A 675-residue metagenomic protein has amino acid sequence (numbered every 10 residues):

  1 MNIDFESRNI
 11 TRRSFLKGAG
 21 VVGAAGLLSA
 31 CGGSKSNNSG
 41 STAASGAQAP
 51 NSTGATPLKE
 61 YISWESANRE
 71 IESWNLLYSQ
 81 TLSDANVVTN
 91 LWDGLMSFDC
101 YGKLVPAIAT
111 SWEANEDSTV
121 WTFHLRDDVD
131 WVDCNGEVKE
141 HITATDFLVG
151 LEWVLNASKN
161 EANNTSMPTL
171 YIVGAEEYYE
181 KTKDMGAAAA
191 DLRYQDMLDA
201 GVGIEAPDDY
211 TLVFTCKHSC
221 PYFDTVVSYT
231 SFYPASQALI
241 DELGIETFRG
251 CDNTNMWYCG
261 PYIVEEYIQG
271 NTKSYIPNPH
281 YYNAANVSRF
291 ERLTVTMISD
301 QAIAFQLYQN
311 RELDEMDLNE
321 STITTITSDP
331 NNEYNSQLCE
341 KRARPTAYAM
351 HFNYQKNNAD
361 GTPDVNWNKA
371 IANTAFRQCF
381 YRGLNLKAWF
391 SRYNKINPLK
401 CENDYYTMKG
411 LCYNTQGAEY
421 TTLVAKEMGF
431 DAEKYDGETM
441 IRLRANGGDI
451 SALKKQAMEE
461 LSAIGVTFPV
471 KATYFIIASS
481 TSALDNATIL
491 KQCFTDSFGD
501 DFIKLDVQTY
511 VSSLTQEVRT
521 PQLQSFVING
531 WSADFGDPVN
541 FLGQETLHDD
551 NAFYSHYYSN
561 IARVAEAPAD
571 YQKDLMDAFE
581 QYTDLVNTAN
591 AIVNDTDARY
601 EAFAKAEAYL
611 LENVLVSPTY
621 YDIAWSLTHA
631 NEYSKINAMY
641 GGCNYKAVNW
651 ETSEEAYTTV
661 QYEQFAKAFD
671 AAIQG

Functional and structural regions predicted by a protein language model:
M1-I10, S14, G18-L28: N-terminal secretory signal peptides
S63-D117, W257: N-terminal lobe/hinge region of extracytoplasmic solute-binding protein
A67, E265-P279, T294-G361, K387 (+1 more regions): Extracellular/periplasmic solute-recognition and catalytic clefts
T110-A175, V213, A304-L307, N366-A372 (+1 more regions): Aromatic- and charge-enriched surface segment that lines or borders ligand/interaction sites
K139, T143-V149, D209-T215, P261 (+6 more regions): Alpha-helical secondary-structure segments
G186-G201, P207-Y210, T215-T294, A302 (+1 more regions): Gly/Pro-rich hinge or "lid" segments in bacterial periplasmic/extracellular proteins
Q269, L307, N397-P398, K434-A533 (+2 more regions): Ligand/substrate-recognition segments at binding pockets and active sites
C379-K426, A478, S482-Q492, V518-G675: Detector for C-terminal structural segments
